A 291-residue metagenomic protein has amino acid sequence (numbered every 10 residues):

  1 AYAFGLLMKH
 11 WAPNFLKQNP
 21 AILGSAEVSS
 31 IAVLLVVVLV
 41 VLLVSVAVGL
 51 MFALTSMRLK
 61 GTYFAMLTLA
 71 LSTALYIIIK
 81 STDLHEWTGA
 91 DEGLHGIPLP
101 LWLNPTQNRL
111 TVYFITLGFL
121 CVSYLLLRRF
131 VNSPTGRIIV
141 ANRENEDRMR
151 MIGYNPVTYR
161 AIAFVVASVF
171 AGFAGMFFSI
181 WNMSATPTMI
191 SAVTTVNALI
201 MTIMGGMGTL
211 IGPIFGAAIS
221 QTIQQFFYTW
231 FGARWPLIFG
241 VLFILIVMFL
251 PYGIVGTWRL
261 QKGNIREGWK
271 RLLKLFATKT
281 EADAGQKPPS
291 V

Functional and structural regions predicted by a protein language model:
A1-V291: Transmembrane alpha-helices and adjacent helix-loop boundaries
